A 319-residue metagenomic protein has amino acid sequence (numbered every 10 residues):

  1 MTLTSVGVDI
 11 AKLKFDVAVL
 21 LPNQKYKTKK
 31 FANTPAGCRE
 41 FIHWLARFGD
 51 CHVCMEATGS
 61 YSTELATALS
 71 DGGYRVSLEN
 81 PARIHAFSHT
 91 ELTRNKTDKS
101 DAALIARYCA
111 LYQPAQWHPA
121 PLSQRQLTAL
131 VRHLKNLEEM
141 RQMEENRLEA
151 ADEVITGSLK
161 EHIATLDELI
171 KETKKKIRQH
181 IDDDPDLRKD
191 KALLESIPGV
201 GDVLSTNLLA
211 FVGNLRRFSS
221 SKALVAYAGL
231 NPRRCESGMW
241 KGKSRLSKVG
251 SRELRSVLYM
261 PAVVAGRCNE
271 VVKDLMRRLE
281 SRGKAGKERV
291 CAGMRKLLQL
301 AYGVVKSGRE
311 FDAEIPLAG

Functional and structural regions predicted by a protein language model:
M1-L3, Y26, G49, E314-G319: Intrinsically disordered, low-complexity and often Lys/Arg-enriched segments
T2-L20, I105, L137: Gly/Thr-rich phosphate-binding beta-strand-loop-beta motif of the actin/hexokinase/Hsp70
A11-A36: Short glycine-rich, Thr/Ser-proximal phosphate-binding strand/loop in the N-terminal lobe of ATP-dependent enzymes
P35-H52: Short, basic/hydrophobic alpha-helical segments
D50-Y61: Short glycine-rich phosphate-binding loop at a beta-alpha junction
T67, Y74-S196: Long, charge-rich intrinsically disordered scaffolds of nucleic-acid metabolism proteins
D202, N207-G286: Phosphate-backbone recognition surface of nucleic-acid-processing proteins
M239, G266, M276-G319: Low-complexity, acidic/Ser/Thr- and charged residue-rich accessory regions of DNA metabolism proteins
